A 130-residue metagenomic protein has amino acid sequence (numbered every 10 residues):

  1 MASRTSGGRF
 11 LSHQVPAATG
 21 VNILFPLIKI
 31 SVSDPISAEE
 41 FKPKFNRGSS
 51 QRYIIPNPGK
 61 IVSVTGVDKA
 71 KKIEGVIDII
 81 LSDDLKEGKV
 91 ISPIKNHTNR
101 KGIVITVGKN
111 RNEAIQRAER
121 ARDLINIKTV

Functional and structural regions predicted by a protein language model:
M1-V62: Active-site "cap" helix and flanking loop/linker of ATP-utilizing ligase/carboxylase catalytic domains
A2, Y53-I55, I80-D84, I105 (+1 more regions): Residues in well-ordered beta-strands of folded domains
P16-A17, G66-K72, E119-A121: Short intrinsically disordered coil segments
E39-P43, V67-A70, V90-K95: Short proline/glycine-enriched turn/loop segments at secondary-structure junctions
K44, K60-I61, I79-S82, K95-H97 (+1 more regions): Conserved, structured core segments of small domains
N46-Q51, E74-V76, N99-K101: Active-site lining segments that contact anionic ligands and/or coordinate catalytic metals
I54-E87: Glycine-rich active-site loop/lid that clamps phosphate-bearing ligands
L85-V130: Generic C-terminus detector
